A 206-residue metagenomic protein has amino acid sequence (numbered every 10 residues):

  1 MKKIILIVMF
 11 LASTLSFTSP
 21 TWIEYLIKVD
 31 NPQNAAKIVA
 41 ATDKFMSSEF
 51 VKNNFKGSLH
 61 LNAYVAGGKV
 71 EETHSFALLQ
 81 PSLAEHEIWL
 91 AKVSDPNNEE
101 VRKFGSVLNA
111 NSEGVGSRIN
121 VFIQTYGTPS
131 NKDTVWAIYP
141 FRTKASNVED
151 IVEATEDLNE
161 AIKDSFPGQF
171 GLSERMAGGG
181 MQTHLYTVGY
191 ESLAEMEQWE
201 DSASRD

Functional and structural regions predicted by a protein language model:
I4-T14: Sec-dependent N-terminal signal peptides
F17-D206: Short S/T/G/P-rich N-terminal loop/turn motif that feeds into the first structured element of a domain
